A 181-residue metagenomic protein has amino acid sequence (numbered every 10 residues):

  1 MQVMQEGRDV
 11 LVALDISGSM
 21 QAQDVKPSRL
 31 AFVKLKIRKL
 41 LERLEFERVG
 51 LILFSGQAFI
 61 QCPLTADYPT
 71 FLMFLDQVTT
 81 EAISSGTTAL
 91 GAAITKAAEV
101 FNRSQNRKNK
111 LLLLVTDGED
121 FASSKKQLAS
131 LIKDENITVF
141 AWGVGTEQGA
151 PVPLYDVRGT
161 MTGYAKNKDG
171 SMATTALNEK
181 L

Functional and structural regions predicted by a protein language model:
Q2-K110, S123-Q127: Membrane-embedded segments
V12, L114, F140-G143: Structural recognition of the beta-strand scaffold that forms the well-ordered cores of secreted hydrolase catalytic
G18-S19, G56-I60, G118-F121, G145-G149 (+1 more regions): Solvent-exposed loop/turn segments at secondary-structure junctions within structured extracellular/periplasmic domains
D24, L114-D117, K168-G170: Short, contiguous strand/loop micro-motifs
L30, D120-F121, T174-L177: Charged, low-complexity surface patches
F101, T116-E119: Short, well-ordered alpha-helical segments in soluble proteins
K133-L181: Von Willebrand factor type A / integrin I
